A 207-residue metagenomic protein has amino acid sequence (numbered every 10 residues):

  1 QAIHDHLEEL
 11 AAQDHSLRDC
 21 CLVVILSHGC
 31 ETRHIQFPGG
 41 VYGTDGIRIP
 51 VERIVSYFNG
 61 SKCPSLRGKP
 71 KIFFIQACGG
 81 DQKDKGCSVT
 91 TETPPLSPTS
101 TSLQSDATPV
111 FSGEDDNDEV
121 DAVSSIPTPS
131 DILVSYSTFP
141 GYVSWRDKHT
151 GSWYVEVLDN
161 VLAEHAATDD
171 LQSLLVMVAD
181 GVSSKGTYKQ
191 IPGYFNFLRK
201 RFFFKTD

Functional and structural regions predicted by a protein language model:
Q1, D14, S27-E31, G46-I49 (+6 more regions): Conserved beta-strand elements of beta-rich interaction domains across eukaryotes, especially beta-propellers
Q1-D19, Y42: Functional beta-strand-loop-alpha-helix junction segments that form "active/interaction loops" within catalytic
H4-A12, Y57-K62, N117-A122, K148 (+1 more regions): Eukaryotic intrinsically disordered and solvent-exposed regulatory patches
L17-L22, F37, K62, K69-F73 (+2 more regions): Core residues of folded domains in eukaryotic genome-function proteins
H28-R67, D84-T93: A short, glycine/acidic-enriched catalytic loop
G68-H149: Catalytic cores of processing enzymes, dominated by hydrolases/peptidases, characterized by acidic/His-rich
T150-L175: Non-catalytic, well-ordered alpha-helical segments in soluble enzyme domains
A166-D207: Caspase-like cysteine protease fold
